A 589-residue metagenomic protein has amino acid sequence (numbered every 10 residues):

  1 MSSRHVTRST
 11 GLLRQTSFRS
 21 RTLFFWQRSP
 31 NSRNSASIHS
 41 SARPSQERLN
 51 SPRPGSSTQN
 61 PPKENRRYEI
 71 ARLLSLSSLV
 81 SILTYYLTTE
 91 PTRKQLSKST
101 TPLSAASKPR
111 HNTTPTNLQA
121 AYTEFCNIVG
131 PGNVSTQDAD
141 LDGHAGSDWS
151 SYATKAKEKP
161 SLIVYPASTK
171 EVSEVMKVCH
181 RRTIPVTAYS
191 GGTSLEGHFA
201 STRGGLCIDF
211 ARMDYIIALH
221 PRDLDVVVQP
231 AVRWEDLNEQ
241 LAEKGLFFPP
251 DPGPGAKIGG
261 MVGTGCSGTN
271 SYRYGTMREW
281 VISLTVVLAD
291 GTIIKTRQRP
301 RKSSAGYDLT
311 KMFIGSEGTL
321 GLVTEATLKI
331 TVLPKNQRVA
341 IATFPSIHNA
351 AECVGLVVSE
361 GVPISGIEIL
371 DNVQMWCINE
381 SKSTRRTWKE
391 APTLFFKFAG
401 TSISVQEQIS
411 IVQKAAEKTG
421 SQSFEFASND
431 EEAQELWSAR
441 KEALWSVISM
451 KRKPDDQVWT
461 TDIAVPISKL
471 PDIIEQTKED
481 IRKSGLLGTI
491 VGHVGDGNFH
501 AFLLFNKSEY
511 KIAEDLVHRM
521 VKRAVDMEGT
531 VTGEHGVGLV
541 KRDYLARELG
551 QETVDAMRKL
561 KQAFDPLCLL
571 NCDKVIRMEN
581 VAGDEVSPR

Functional and structural regions predicted by a protein language model:
S2-T7, S17-K177, S194-L224, Q374-S383 (+4 more regions): N-terminal flexible segment immediately upstream of the FAD-binding catalytic core in FAD-dependent oxidoreductases
P61-R67, A139-S147, V332, T343 (+2 more regions): C-terminal substrate-recognition/cap domain of FAD-linked oxidoreductases
Y215-L219, V226-E368, L570, S587-R589: FAD-binding subdomain of flavoenzyme oxidoreductases
T292, R542-R589: Activity-critical C-terminal alpha-helical subdomain
H493, T530-V537, C572-V575: Short acidic/histidine-rich active-site segments
